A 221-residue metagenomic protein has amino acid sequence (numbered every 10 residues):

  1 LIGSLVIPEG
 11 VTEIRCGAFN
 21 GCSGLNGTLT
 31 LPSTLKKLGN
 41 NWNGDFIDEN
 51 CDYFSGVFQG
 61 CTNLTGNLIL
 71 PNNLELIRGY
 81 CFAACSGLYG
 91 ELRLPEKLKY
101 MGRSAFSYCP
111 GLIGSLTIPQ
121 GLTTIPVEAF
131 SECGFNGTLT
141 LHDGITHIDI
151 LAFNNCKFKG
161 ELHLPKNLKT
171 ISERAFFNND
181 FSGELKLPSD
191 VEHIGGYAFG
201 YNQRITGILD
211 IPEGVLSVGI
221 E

Functional and structural regions predicted by a protein language model:
L1-E13, G24-N40, G44-Y53, T62-L76 (+6 more regions): Structural signature of tandem-repeat unit edges
R15-N20, N41-W42, S55-Q59, R78-A83 (+6 more regions): Consensus positions within tandem repeat domains that build extended binding/scaffold surfaces
